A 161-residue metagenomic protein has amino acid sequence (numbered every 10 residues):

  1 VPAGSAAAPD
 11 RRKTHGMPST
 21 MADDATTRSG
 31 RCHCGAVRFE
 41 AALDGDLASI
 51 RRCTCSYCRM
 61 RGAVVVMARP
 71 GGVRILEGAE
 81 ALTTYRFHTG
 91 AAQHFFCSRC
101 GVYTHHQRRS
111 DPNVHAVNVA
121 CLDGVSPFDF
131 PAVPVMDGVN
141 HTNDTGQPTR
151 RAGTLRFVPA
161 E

Functional and structural regions predicted by a protein language model:
P2-D10: Extreme N-terminal basic, low-complexity initiation segments that serve as generic localization/processing leaders
P9-E161: A short Gly-Trp-Pro
